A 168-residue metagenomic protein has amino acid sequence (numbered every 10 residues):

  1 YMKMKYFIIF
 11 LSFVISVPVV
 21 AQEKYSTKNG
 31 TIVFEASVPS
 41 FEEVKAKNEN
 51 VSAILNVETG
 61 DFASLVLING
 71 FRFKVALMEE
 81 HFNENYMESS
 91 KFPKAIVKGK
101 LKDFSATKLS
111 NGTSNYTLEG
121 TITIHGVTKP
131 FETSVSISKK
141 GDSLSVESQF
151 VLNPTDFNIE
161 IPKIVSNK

Functional and structural regions predicted by a protein language model:
Y1-Y25: Bacterial Sec-dependent N-terminal signal peptides
A21-K168: Low-complexity, acidic/polar, glycine-enriched regions of mature
